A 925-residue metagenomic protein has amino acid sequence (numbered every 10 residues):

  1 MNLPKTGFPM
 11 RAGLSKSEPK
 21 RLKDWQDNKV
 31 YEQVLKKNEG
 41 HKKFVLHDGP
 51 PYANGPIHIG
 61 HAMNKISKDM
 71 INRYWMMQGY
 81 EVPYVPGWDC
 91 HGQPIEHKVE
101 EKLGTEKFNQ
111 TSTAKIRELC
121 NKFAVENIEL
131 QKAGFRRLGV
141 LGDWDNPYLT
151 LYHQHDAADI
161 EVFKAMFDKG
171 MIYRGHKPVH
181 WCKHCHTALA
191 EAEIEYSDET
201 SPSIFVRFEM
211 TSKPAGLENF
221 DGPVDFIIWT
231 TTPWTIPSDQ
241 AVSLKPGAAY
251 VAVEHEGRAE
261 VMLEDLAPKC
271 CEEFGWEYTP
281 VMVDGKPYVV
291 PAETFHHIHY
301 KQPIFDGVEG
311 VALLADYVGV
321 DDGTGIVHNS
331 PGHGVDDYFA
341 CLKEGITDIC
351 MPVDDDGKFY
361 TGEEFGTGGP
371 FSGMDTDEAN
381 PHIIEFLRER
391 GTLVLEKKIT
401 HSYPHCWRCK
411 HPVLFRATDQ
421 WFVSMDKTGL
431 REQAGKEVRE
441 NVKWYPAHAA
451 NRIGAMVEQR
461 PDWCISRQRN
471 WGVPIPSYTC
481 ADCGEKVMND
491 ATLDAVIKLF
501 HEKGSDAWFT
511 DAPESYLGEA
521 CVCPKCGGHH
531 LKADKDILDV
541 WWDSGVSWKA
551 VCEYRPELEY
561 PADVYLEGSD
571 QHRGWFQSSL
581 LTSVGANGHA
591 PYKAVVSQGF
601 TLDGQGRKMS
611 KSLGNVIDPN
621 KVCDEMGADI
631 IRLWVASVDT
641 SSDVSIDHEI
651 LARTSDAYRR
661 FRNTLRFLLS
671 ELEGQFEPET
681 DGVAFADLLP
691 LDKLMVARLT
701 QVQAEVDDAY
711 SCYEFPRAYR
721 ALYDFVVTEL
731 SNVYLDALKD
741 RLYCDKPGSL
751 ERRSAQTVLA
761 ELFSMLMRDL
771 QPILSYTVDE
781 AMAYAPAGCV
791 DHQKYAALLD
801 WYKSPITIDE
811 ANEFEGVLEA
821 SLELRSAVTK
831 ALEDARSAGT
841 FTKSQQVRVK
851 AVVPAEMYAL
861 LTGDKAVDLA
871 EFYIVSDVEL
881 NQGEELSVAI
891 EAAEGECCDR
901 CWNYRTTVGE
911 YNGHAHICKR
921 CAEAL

Functional and structural regions predicted by a protein language model:
M1-R258, S330-K343, D348-E363, R390-E432 (+8 more regions): N-terminal, positively charged nucleic-acid-binding surface of large information/translation enzymes
G60-N72, G79-Y80, W88-D89, H155-A158 (+9 more regions): Structured ligand/cofactor/substrate-binding pocket environments in proteins
D89, V179, K183, L189-E195 (+7 more regions): Acidic, turn-prone loop/beta-hairpin segments
F135, A158, W463, D656-L669 (+2 more regions): Core structural elements
V179, Y403, S477, A520 (+2 more regions): Residues immediately within or flanking Cys/His clusters that coordinate Zn2+ in small zinc-binding modules
C182, C406, C480, C523-C526 (+2 more regions): Short cysteine-rich clusters marking metal-coordination/redox-active sites
H186, Q468, G484, G527 (+2 more regions): Cys/His-coordinated zinc-binding microdomains
V311-L313, G883-I917: C-terminal accessory/binding modules appended to enzymatic or scaffolding proteins
